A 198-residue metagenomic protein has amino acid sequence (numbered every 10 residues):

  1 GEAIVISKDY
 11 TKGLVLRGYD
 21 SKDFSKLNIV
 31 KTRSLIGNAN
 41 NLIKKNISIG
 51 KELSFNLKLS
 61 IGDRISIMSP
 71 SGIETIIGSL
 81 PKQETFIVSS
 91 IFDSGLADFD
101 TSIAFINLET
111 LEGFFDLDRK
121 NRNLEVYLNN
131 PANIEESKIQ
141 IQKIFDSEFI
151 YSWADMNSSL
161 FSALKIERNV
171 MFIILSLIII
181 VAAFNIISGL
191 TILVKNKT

Functional and structural regions predicted by a protein language model:
G1-R119: A structural signal for hydrophobic secondary-structure junctions, strongest on transmembrane helix-loop-helix units
K12-V15, N107, N133, S137 (+4 more regions): General structural feature for long, well-ordered alpha-helical segments within catalytic domains of soluble enzymes
V15, R64, S159-S162, N169 (+1 more regions): Residue-level recognition of specific faces of alpha-helices
I47, I61, V88, V126 (+3 more regions): Hydrophobic aliphatic residue packing
S60, Y151, N196: Residue-level signal for short amphipathic helical patches enriched in basic/charged and nearby hydrophobic residues
S79-M171: Mechanotransmission and gating elements of multispan inner-membrane complexes involved in transport and envelope
K165-T198: Hydrophobic alpha-helical transmembrane segments of multi-pass inner-membrane transport and secretion
